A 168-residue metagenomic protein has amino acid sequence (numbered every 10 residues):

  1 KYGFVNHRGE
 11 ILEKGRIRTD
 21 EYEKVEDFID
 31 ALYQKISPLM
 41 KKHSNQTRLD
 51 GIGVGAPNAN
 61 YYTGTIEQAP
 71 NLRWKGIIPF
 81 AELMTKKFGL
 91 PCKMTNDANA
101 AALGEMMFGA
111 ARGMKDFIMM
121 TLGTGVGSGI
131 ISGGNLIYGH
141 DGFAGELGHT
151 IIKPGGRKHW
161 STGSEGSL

Functional and structural regions predicted by a protein language model:
G3-G9, E13-R16, Y22-F28, K87 (+2 more regions): Glycine/GP-enriched mid-protein hinge/lid loop-to-helix segment characteristic of carbohydrate kinases
E21-Y33, S37, K41-K42, T47-I52 (+2 more regions): Glycine-rich phosphate-binding loop and adjoining helix at the ATP-binding site of ATP-dependent phosphoryl-transfer
P57-N60, G123-G125: Short glycine-rich anion-binding loops that position phosphate/pyrophosphate groups of nucleotides and phosphorylated
